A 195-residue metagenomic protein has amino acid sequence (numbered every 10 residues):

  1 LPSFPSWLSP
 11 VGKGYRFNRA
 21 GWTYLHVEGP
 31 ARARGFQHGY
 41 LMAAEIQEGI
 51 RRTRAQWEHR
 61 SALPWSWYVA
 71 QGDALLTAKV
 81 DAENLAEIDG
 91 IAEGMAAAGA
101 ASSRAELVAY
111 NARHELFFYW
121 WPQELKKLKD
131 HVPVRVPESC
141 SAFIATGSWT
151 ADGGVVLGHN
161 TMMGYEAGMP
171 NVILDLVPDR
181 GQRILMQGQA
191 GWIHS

Functional and structural regions predicted by a protein language model:
L1-S195: N-terminal mature-domain region immediately after signal-peptide cleavage in secreted/organellar precursors
